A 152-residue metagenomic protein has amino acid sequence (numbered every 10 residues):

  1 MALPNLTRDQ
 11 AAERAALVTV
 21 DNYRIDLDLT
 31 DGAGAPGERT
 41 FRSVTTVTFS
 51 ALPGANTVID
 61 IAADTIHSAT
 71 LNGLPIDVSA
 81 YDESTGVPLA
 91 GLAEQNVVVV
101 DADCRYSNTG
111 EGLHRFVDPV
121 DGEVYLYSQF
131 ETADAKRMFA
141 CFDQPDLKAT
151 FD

Functional and structural regions predicted by a protein language model:
M1-D152: Acidic/His-enriched low-complexity segments
